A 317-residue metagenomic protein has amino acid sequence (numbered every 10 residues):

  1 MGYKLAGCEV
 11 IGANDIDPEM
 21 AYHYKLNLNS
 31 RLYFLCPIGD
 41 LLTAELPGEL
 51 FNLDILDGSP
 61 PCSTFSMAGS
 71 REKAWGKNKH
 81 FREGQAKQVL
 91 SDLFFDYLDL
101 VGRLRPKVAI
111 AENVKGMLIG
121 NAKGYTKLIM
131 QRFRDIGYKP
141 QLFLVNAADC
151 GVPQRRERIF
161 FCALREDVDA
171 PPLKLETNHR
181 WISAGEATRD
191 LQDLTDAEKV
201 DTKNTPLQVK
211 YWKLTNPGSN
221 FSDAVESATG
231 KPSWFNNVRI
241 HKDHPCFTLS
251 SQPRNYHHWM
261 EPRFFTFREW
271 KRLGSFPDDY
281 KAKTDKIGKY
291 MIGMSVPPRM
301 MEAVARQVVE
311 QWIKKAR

Functional and structural regions predicted by a protein language model:
M1-G7: Conserved SAM-binding loop of SAM-dependent methyltransferases across substrates and taxa, primarily the Class I
E9-I11: Short beta-strand element of Class I
N14-I16, E112-N113: Conserved acidic E/D residue at the C-terminus of a beta-strand in Rossmann-like folds
P18-Y22: Short alpha-helix immediately C-terminal to the canonical SAM-binding loop
S30-I38: Conserved SAM-binding strand-loop segment of SAM-dependent methyltransferases
C36, A44, G58: Cofactor-binding loops of NAD(P)H-dependent oxidoreductases, dominated by short-chain dehydrogenase/reductases
A44-L53, S63, M67-R239: Class I S-adenosyl-L-methionine
K199-R317: C-terminal target-recognition/interaction regions appended to catalytic cores
